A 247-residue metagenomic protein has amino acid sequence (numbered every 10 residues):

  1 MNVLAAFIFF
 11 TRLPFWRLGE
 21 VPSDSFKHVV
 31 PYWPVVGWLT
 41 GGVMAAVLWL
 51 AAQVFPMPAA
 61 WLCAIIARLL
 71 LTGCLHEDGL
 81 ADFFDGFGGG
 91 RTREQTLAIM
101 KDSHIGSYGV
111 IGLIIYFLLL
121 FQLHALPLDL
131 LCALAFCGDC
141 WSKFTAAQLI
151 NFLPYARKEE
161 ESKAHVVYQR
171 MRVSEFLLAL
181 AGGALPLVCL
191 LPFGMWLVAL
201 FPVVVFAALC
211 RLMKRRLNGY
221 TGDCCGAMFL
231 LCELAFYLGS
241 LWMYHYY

Functional and structural regions predicted by a protein language model:
M1-G73, G89-Q95, D102-S103, Y108-Y247: Hydrophobic alpha-helical transmembrane segments
G73-G79: Replace "His-x-His-based motif
G86: Residues immediately C-terminal
